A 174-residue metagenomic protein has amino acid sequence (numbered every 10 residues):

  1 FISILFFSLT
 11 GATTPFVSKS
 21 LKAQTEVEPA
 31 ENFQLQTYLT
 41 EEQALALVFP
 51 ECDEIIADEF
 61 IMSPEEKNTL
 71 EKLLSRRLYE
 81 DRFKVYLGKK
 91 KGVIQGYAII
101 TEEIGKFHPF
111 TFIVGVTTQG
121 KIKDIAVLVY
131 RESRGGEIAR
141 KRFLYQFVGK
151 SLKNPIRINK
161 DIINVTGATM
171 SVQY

Functional and structural regions predicted by a protein language model:
I2-G11: Bacterial N-terminal signal peptides
K19-I162, T169, Q173: Flexible, solvent-exposed loop/hinge segments and secondary-structure transition points
